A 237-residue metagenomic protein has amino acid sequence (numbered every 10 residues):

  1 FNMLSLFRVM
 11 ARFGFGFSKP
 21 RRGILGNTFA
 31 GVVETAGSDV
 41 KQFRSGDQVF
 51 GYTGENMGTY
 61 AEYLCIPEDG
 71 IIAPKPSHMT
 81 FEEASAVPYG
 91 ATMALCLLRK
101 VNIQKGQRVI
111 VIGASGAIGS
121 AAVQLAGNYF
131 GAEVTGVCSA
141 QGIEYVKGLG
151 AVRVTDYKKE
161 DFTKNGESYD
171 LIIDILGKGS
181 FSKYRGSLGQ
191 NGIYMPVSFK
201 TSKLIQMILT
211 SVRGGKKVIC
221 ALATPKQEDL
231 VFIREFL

Functional and structural regions predicted by a protein language model:
F1, E55-E68: A structural motif shared across PLP-dependent enzymes of the aminotransferase-like
N2-N56: Glycine-rich beta-strand-centered segment in the early N-terminal region that forms part of a ligand/cofactor-binding
S38-D39, V134-Y145, K178-F181, T201: Short glycine/proline-centered loop/turn elements that form peptide/ligand docking sites
R44, A84-D156: Mid-domain Rossmann-like dinucleotide-binding core that forms the NAD(H)/NADP(H) cofactor-binding site
Q48, R108, E133, G192-I193 (+1 more regions): Short glycine-centered segments of the SAM/dcSAM-binding site in methyltransferase folds
F50, T155, D170-I173, M195: N-terminal Rossmann-like NAD(P) cofactor-binding module of classical short-chain dehydrogenase/reductase
T163-L171: A short acidic, Gly/Pro-enriched loop at the edge of an enzyme's catalytic core that lines a small-molecule cofactor
L176-L237: Glycine-rich phosphate-binding loop and adjacent beta-alpha segment of Rossmann(oid) nucleotide-cofactor-binding
